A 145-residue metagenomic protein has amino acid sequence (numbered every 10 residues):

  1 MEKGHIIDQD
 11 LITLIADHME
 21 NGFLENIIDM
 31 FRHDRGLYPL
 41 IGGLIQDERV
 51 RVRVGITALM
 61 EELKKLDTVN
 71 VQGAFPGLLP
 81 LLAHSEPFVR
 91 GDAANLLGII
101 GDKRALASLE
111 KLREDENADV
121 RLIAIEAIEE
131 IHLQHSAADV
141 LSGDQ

Functional and structural regions predicted by a protein language model:
E2-D10, R32-Q46, K65-L81, D102-E114 (+1 more regions): Amphipathic alpha-helical scaffolding segments comprising HEAT/armadillo-like alpha-solenoid repeats
T13-H33, Q46, R51-V69, F88-D102 (+1 more regions): Structural detector for internal amphipathic alpha-helices that build alpha-solenoid repeat scaffolds
